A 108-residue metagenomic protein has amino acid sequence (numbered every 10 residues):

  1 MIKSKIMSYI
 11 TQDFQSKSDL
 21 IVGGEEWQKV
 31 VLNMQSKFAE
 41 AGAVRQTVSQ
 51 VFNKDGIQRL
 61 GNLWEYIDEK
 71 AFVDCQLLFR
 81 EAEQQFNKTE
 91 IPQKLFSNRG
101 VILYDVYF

Functional and structural regions predicted by a protein language model:
M1-S4, A39-G61, Q84-F108: Glycine-rich beta-strand-turn "strand-cap" elements at beta-sheet edges
I2, I6-S8, I21: Long, low-complexity, intrinsically disordered polar/charged segments
I6-F14, T47-R80: Short, well-ordered beta-strand segments in beta-rich or mixed alpha/beta enzyme and ligand-binding folds
Q15-Q28, N62, K70-V73, V106-F108: Charged, low-complexity, helix/coiled-coil-prone segments
S16, L32, E69, N87 (+1 more regions): Short amphipathic alpha-helical "recognition" segments used for binding
S18-Q46, E81-K88: Short amphipathic alpha-helical segments
V31, A43, F72-L78, R99-Y104: Extended interaction regions within the primary functional domain
